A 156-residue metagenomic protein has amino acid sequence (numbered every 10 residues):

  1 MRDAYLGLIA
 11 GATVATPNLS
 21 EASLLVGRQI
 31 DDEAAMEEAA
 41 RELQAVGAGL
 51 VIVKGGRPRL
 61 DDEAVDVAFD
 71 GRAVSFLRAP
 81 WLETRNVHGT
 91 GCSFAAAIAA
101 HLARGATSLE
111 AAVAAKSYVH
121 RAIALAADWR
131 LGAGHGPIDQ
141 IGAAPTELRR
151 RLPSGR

Functional and structural regions predicted by a protein language model:
M1-A73: Conserved phosphate/ATP/ADP-binding segment of small-molecule kinases
E21, G56-R59, P80-E83, K116-V119: Glycine-rich beta-alpha junction loops
L24, R85-S108: Short, small-residue alpha-helix embedded
I30, L77, I138: Short clusters of hydrophobic/aromatic residues that line enzyme substrate/ligand-binding pockets
V74-H88: Short pre-catalytic strand/loop immediately N-terminal to key active-site residues, enriched for Gly-Thr
V74-S75, H101-A115: Phosphate-handling active-site elements
L109-R156: Charged C-terminal helix
